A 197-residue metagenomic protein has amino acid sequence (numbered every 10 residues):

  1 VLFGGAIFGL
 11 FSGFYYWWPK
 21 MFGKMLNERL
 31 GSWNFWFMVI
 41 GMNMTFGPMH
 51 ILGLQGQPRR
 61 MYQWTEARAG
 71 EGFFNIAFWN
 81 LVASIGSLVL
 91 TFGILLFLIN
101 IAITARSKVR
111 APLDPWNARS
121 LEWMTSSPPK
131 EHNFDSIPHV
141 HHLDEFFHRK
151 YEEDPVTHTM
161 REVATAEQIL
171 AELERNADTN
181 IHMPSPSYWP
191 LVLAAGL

Functional and structural regions predicted by a protein language model:
V1-I76, A83-V89: Functional transmembrane alpha-helices
S12-Y16, I94-I103: Alpha-helical transmembrane segments
E28, F35-F37, N80, A171-R175 (+1 more regions): Short hydrophobic/aromatic segments of transmembrane alpha-helices and their interfaces
P58-F74, A102-A194: Extramembrane terminal tails and long inter-domain/linker segments of multi-pass membrane proteins
W79-A83, A177-N180: Short, local alpha-helical segments
